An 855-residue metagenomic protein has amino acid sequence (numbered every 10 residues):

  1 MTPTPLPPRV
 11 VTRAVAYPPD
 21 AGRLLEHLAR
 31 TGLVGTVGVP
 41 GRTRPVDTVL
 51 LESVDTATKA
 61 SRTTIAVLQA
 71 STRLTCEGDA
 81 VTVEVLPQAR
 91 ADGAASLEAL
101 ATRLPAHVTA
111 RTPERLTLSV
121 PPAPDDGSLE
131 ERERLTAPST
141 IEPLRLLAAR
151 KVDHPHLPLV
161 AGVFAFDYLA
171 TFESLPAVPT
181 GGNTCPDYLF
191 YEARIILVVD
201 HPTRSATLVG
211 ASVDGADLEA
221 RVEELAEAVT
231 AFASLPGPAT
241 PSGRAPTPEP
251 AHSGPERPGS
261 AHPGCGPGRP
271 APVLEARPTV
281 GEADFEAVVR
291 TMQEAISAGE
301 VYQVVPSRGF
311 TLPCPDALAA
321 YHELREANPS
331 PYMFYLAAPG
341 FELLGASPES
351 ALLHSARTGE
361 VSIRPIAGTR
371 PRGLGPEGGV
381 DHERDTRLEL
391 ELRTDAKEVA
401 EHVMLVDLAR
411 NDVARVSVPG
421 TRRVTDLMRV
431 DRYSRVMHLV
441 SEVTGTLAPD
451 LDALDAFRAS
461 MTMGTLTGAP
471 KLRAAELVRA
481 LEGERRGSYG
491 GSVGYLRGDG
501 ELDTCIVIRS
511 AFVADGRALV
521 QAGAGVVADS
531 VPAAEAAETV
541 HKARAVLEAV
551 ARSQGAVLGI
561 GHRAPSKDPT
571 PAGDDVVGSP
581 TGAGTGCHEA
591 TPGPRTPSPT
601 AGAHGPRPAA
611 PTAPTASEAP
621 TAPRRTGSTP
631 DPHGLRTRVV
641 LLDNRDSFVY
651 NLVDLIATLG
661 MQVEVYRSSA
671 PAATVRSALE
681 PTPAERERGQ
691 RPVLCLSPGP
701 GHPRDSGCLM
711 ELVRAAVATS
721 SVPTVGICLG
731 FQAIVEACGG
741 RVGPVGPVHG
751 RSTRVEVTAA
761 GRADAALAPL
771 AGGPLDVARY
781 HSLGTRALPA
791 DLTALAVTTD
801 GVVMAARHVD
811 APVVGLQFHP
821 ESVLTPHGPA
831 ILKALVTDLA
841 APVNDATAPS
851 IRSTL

Functional and structural regions predicted by a protein language model:
M1-A583, C587-P630: Extended alpha-helical targeting/anchoring segments, especially N-terminal organellar/secretory targeting helices
P236, R372, A549-M710, A715-A718 (+2 more regions): N-terminal beta1-alpha1 cap of cysteine-dependent amidohydrolase-like domains
A319, I506, G707-R714, A796 (+1 more regions): Charged helix-capping and loop-helix junction motifs
G491, R762-D810: Catalytic beta-strand/loop cores that center a nucleophilic Ser/Cys/Thr and support acyl-enzyme chemistry
A678, Q690-P769, D776, H827: Cysteine-nucleophile active-site neighborhood
L788, T799-A846: A glycine-centered loop/beta-turn motif at secondary-structure junctions
